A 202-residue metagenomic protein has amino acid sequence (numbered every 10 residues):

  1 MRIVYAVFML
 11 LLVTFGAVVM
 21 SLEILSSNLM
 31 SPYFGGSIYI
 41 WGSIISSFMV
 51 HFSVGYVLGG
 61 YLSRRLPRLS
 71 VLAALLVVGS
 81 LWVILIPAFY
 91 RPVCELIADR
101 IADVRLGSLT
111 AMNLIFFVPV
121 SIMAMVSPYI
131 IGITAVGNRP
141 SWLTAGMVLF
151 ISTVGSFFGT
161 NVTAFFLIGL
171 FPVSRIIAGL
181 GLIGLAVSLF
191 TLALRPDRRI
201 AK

Functional and structural regions predicted by a protein language model:
M1-K202: Alpha-helical transmembrane segments of multi-pass membrane proteins
